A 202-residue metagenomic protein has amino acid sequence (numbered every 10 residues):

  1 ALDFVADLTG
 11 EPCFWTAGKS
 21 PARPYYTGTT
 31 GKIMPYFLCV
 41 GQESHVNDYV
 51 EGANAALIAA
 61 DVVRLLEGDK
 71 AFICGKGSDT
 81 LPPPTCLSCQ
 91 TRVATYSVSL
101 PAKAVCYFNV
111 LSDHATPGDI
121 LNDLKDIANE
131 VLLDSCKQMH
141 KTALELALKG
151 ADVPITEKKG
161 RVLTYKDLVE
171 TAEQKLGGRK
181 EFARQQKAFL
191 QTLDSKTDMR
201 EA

Functional and structural regions predicted by a protein language model:
A1-G28: Acidic/histidine-rich catalytic neighborhood of metal-dependent amide-processing enzymes
A17-K19, Y25-T27, I33-M34, G41-A202: Metal-dependent amide/peptide-bond hydrolase catalytic core, centered on the "pita-bread" metallohydrolase fold
